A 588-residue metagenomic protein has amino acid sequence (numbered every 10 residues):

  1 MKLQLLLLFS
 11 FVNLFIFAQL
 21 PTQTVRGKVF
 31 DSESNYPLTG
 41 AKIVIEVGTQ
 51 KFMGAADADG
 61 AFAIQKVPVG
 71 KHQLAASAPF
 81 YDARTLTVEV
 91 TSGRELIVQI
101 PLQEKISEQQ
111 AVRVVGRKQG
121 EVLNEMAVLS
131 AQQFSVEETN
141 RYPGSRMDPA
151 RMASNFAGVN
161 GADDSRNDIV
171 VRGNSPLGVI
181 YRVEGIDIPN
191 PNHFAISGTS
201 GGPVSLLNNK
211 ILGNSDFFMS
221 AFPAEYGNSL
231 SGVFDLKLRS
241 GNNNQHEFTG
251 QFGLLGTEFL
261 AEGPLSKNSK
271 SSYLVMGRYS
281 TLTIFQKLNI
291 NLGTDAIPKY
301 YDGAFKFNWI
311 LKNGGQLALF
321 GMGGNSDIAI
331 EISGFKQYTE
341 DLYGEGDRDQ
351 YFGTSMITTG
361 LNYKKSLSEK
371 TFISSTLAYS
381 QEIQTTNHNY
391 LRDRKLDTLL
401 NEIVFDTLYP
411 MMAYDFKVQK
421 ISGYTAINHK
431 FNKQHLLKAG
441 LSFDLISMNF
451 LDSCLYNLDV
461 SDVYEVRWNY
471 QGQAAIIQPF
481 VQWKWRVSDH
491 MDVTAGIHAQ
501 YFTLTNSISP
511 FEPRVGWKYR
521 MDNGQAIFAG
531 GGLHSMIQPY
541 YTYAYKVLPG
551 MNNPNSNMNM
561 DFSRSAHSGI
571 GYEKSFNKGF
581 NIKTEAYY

Functional and structural regions predicted by a protein language model:
A18-A111, H490: Periplasm-facing N-terminal accessory domains of Gram-negative outer-membrane beta-barrel systems
D82, E89-I97, A111-F222, V233 (+1 more regions): Periplasmic N-terminal accessory/gating domains of Gram-negative outer-membrane beta-barrel systems
N192, S333-G334, Y338, T505 (+2 more regions): Surface-exposed extracellular loop regions of Gram-negative outer-membrane beta-barrel proteins, predominantly
A195-G201, L206-F305, L311-G315: Outer-membrane beta-barrel translocator/receptor signature
G253-Y279, L292-E331, Y351-Y379, N432 (+2 more regions): Transmembrane beta-barrel wall of Gram-negative outer-membrane proteins
T294, Q316-S366, Q381-K417: Flexible loop and strand-edge segments within Gram-negative outer membrane beta-barrel domains
S374-A378, R520, F528, N559-Y588: Membrane-embedded beta-barrel scaffold of Gram-negative outer-membrane proteins
L408-D492: Outer-membrane beta-barrel transmembrane domain signature of Gram-negative proteins, especially the mid-to-C-terminal
